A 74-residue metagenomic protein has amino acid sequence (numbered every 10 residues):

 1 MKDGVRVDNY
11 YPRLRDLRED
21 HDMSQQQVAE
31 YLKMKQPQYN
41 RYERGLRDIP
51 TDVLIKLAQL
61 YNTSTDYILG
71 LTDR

Functional and structural regions predicted by a protein language model:
M1-D20: A short, Lys/Arg-rich alpha-helix, primarily the initiator
E19, E30, Q59: Alpha-helical residues within the helix-turn-helix
D22-R41: Short alpha-helical DNA-recognition segment
L32, E43, Y61, L69-T72: DNA major-groove recognition helix of helix-turn-helix
D52-Y67: DNA major-groove recognition helix of helix-turn-helix/homeodomain DNA-binding modules
